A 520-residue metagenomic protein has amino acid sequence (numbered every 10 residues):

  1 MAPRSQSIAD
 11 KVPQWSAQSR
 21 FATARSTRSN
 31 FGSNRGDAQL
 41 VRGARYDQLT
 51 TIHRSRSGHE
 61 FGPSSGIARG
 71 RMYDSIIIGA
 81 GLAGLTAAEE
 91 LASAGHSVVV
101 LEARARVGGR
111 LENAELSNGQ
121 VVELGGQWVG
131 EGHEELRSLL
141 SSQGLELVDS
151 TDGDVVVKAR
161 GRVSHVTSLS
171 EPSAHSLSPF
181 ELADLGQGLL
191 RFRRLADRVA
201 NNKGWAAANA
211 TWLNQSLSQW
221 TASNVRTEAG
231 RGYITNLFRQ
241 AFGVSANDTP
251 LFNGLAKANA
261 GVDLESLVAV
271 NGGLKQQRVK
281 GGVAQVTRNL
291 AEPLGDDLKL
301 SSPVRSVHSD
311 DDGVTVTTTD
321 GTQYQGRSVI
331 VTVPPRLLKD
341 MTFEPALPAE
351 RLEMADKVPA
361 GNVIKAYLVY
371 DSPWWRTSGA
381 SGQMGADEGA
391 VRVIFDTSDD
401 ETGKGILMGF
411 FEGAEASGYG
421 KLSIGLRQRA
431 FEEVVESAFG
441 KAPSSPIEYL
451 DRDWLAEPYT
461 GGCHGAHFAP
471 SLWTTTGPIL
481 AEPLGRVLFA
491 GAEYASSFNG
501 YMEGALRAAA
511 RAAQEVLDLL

Functional and structural regions predicted by a protein language model:
A2-L520: FAD-dinucleotide binding site
